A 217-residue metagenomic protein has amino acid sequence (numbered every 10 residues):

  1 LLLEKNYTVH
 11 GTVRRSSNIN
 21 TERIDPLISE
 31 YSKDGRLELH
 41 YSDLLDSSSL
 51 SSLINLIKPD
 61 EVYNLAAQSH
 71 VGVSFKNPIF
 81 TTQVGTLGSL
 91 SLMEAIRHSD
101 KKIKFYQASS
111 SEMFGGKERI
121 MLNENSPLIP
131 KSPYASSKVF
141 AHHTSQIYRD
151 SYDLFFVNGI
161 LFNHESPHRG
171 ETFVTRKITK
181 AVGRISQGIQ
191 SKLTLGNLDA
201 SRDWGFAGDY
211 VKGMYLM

Functional and structural regions predicted by a protein language model:
L1-H164: N-terminal Rossmann-like NAD(P)+-binding domain of SDR-like oxidoreductases, especially those catalyzing
E30, K117-M121, H143-L216: NAD(P)-dependent short-chain dehydrogenase/reductase
